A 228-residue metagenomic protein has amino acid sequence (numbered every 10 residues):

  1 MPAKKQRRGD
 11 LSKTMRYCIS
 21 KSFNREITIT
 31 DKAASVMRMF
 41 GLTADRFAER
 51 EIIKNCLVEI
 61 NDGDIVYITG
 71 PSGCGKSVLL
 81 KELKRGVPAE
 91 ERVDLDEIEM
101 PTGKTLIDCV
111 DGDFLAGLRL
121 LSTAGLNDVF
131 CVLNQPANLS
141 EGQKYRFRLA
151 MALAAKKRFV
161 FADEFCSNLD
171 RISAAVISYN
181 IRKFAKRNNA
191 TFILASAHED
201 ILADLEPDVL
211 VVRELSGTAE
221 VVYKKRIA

Functional and structural regions predicted by a protein language model:
M1-V58, R226-A228: Pre-NBD coupling/linker segments of ABC/ABC-like ATPases
E59-G125, E214: ABC ATPase nucleotide-binding domain signature region
Q135-Q143: Conserved ABC ATPase signature
L149: Hydrophobic anchor residue at the start of the ABC signature
F161-L169: Walker B catalytic motif
L169-I177: Short alpha-helix in the ABC/ABC-like ATPase nucleotide-binding domain
H198-L205: Conserved H-loop
